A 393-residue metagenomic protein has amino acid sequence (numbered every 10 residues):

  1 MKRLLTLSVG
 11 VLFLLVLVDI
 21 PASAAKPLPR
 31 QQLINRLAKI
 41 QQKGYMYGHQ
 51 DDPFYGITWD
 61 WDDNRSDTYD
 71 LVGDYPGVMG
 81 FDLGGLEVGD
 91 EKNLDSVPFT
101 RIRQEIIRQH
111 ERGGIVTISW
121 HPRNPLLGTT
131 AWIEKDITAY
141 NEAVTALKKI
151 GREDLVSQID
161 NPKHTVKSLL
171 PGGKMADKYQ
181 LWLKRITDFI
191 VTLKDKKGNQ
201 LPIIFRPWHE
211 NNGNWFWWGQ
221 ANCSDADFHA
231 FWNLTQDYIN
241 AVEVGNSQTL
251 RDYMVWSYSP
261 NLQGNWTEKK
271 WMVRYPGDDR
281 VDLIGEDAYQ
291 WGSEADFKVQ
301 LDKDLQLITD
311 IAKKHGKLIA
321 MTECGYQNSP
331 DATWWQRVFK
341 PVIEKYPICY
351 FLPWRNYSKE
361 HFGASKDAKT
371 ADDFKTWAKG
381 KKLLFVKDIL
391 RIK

Functional and structural regions predicted by a protein language model:
S8-V16: Bacterial N-terminal signal peptides
S23-S96, K382-L383, D388-I392: N-terminal module-boundary/linker segments of secreted carbohydrate-active enzymes
Q32, W59-T68, T100-R103, D188-F189 (+3 more regions): Alpha-helical scaffolding within the catalytic cores of extracellular/periplasmic polymer-degrading hydrolases
Y45-D52, K317-K393: Substrate-binding cleft of secreted/luminal carbohydrate-active enzymes
G48-Q50, R206-P207, W232-K269, G316-S329 (+1 more regions): Aromatic-lined carbohydrate-recognition surfaces of secreted/lumenal glycan-active proteins
D52-W61, L86-T100, N261-K269, Y289-D302 (+2 more regions): Acidic-and-aromatic substrate-binding clefts and catalytic sites of carbohydrate-active enzymes
F81, W271-K298, W354: Aromatic- and acid-rich polysaccharide-binding/catalytic face of secreted or lumenal carbohydrate-active enzymes
V88-A241: Substrate-binding cleft of extracellular glycoside hydrolase catalytic domains
